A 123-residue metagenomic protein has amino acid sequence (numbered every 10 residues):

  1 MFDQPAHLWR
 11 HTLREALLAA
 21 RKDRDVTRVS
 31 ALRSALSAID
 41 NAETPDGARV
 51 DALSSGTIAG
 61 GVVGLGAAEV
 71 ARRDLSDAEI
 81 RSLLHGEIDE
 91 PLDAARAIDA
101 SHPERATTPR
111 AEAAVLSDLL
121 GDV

Functional and structural regions predicted by a protein language model:
M1-V123: Charged, compositionally biased, marginally structured helical/coil segments
